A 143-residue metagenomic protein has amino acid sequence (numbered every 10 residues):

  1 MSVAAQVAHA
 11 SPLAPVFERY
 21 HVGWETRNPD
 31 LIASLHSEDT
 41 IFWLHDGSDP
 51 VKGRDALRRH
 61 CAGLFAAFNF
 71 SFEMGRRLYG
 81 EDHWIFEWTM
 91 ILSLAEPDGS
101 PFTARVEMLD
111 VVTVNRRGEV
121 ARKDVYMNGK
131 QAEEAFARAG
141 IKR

Functional and structural regions predicted by a protein language model:
S2-P12, R58-R143: A beta-strand edge to alpha-helix "cap/lid" segment located at domain peripheries
A10, A14, V22, P29-E81: A solvent-exposed, acidic/Ser-Thr-rich amphipathic alpha-helical stretch
V22-E25, S34, P50-G53, V114 (+3 more regions): A generic signature of intrinsically disordered, low-complexity regions enriched in glycine/proline and charged/polar
